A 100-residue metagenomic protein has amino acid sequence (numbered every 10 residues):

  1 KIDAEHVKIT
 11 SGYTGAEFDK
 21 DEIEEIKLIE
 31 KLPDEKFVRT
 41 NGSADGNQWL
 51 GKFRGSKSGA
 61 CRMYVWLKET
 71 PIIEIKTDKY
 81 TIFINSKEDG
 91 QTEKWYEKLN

Functional and structural regions predicted by a protein language model:
K1-V7: Alpha-helical transmembrane signal-anchor/signal-peptide segments
T10-K20, E25-D78: Non-transmembrane, membrane-adjacent beta-strand/coil modules in membrane-associated proteins and peripheral
P71-N100: Non-cytosolic head/periplasmic domains of membrane-anchored proteins
